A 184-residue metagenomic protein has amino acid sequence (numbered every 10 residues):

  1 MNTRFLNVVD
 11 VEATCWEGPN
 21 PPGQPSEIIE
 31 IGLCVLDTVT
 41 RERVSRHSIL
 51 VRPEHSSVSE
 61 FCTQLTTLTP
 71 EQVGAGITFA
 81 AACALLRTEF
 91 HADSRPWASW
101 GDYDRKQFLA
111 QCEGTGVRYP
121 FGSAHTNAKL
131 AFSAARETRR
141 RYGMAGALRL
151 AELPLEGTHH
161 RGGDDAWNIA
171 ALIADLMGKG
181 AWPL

Functional and structural regions predicted by a protein language model:
M1-E113, Y119-G122, A147-H160: Conserved non-catalytic scaffold segment of RNase H-like nuclease domains
M1-N2, L150, E156-T158, A166-L184: Acidic two-metal-ion nuclease catalytic site recognized across multiple nuclease folds, prominently DnaQ/RNase D-T
V9, T126, D164: Active-site flanking residues adjacent to catalytic metal/cofactor-binding acidic residues
K106, T126-K129, W167-A170: Non-catalytic, well-ordered alpha-helical scaffold segments
H125-R141: Short alpha-helix plus adjacent loop in nuclease-associated cores
R141-A147: Active-site-adjacent bridging/hinge elements
